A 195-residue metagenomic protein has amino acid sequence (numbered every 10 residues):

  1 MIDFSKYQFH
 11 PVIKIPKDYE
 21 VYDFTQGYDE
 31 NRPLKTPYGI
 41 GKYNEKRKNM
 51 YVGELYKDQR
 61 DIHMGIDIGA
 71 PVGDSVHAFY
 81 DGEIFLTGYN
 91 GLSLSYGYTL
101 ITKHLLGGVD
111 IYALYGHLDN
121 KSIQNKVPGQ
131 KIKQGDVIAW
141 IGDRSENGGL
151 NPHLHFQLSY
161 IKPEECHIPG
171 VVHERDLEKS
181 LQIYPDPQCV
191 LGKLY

Functional and structural regions predicted by a protein language model:
M1-I15, Q124-D136, W140-E146, L150-Y195: Acidic, glycine-rich catalytic/binding loops that coordinate metals and/or anionic ligands
M1-P71, L177-Y195: Polar/charged, compositionally biased leader and regulatory segments
K57-S93: Short, glycine/small-residue-enriched coil/turn segments at secondary-structure junctions
H63, H104, H117, H153-H155: Histidine-centered active-site/metal-ligand motif
I66, Y98-L100, P152-L154: Short beta-strand micro-motifs in enzyme catalytic cores
I68, G82, T102, G135 (+1 more regions): Terminal peptide-recognition signature
A70-P71, K121-K126: Short alpha-helix capping/helix-loop boundary micro-motifs
A78-S122: Zn2+-dependent peptidoglycan hydrolase active-site motif and core
